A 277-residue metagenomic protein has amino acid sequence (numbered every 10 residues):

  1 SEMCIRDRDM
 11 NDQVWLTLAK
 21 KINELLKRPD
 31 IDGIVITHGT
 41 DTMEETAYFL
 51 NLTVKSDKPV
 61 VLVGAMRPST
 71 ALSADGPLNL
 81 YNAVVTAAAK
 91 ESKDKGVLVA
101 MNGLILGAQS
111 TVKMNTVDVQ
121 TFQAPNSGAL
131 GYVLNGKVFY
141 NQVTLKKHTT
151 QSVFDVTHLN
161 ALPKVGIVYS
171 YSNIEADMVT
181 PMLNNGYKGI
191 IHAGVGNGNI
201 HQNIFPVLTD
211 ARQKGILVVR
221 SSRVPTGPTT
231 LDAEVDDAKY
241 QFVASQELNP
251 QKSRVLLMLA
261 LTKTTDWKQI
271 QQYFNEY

Functional and structural regions predicted by a protein language model:
M3-I5: Short, small-residue-biased leader/transition segments that mark boundaries at the very start of proteins
L16-P29: Short, well-structured alpha-helical segments in soluble
R28-M43, N185-N197: Short acidic, glycine-rich surface-loop motifs adjacent to enzyme active sites
I36-K58, I200-T209: Short Gly/Thr/Asp-enriched flexible loops that form oxyanion-binding sites at enzyme active sites
T46-L78, V85-A88, Q213-S222: Short, acidic/small-residue loops that bind anionic groups at enzyme active sites
L62-N135: Internal gly/pro-rich beta-alpha loop/helix module that stabilizes soluble enzyme cofactors or their anionic handles
G107-G189, N197, E276-Y277: Accessory alpha-helical/coil subdomains and C-terminal extensions that flank or cap enzyme catalytic cores
N197-Y277: C-terminal non-catalytic interaction/assembly regions of soluble proteins
